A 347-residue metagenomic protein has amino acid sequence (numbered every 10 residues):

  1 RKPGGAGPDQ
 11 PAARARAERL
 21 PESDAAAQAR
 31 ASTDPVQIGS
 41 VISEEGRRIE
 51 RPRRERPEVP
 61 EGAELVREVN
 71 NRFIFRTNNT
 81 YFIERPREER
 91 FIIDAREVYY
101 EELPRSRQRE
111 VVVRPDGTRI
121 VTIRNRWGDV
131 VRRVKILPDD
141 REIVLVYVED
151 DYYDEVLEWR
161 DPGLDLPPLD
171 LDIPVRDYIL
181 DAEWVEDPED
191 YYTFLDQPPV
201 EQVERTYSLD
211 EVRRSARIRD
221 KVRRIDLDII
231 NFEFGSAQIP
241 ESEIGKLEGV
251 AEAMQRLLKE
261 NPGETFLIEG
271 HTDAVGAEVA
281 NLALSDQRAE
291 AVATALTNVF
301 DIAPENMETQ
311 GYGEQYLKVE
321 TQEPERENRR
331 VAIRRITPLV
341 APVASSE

Functional and structural regions predicted by a protein language model:
R1-V98, D139-V200, E204-R205, L209-E211 (+1 more regions): N-proximal, low-complexity, solvent-exposed accessory regions that precede a main structured/catalytic
P60, E68-N70, N78, R105 (+5 more regions): Extracytoplasmic
R72-R76, F82-E84, R109-V111, I120-R124 (+5 more regions): Soluble periplasmic/extracytoplasmic beta-strand elements of cell-envelope proteins
N78-T80, E88, P115-G117, R124-G128 (+5 more regions): Solvent-exposed coil/turn segments that connect beta secondary-structure elements in extracytoplasmic/periplasmic
R90, D94, V98-T118: Conserved nucleotide-binding/hydrolysis modules and their immediate coupling elements across P-loop/ASCE NTPase motors
V131-R132, I143: Generic structural signal for well-ordered beta-strand positions
L209-D220, I225, F232-E269, A293-N298 (+2 more regions): Periplasmic peptidoglycan-binding/anchoring modules of Gram-negative envelope and division proteins
S242-I244, E264, H271-E347: Periplasmic OmpA-like peptidoglycan-binding domain that tethers envelope proteins to the cell wall
